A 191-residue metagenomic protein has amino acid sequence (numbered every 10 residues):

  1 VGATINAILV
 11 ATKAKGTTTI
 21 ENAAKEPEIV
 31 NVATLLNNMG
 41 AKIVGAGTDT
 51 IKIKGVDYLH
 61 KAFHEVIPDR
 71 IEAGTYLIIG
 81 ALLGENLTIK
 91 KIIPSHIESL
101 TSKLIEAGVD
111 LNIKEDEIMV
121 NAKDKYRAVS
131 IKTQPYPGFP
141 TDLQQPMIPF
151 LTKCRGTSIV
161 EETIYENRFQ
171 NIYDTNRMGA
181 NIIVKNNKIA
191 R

Functional and structural regions predicted by a protein language model:
V1-R191: Short, structured segments at the rim of ligand-binding sites
